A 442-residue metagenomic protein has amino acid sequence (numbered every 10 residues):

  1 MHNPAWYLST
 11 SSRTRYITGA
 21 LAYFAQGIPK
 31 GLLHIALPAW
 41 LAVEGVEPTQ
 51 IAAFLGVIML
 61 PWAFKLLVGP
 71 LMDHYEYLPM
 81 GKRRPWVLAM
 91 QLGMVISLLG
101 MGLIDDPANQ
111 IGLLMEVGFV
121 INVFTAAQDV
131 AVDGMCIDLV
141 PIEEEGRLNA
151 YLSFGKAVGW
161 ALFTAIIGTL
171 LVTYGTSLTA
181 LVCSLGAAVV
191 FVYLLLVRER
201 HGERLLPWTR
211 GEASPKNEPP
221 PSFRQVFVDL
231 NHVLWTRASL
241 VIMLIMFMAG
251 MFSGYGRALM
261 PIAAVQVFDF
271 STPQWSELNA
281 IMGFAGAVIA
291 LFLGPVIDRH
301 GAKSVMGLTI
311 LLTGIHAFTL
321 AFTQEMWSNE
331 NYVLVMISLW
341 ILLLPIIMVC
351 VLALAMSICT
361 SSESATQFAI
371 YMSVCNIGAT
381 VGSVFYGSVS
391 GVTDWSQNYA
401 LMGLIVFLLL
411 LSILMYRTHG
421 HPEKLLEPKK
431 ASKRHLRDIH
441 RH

Functional and structural regions predicted by a protein language model:
H2-S12, G202-V241, K433-I439: Juxtamembrane intracellular "pre-TM" segments in multi-pass secondary transporters
I35-Q50, A258-W275: Short amphipathic helix-loop junctions that connect adjacent transmembrane helices in Major Facilitator Superfamily/SLC
P48-T49, I142-Y151, T272-P273, S361-Y371: Loop-to-transmembrane helix entry/capping segments in MFS-fold secondary transporters and related SLC/MFSD carriers
F64-G81, I289-A302, S390-G391: Helix-to-loop junctions at the C-terminal end of transmembrane segments in multipass secondary transporters
V87-A108, L311-S328: C-terminal ends and interior cores of transmembrane alpha-helices in multi-pass membrane transporters/permeases
A126-V140, P345-T360: Intracellular juxtamembrane helix-capping segments at the cytosolic ends of symmetry-related transmembrane helices
K303-V351: C-terminal transmembrane helical hairpin of 12-TM major facilitator-type secondary transporters
S362-G391: A late C-terminal transmembrane helix in Major Facilitator Superfamily
